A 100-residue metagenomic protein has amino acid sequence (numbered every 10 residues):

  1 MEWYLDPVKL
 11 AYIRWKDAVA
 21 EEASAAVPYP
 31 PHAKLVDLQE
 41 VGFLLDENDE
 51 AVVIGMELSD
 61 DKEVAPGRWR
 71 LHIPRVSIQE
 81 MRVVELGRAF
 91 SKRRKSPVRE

Functional and structural regions predicted by a protein language model:
E2-E100: Conserved RNA-binding domains used in RNP assembly and mRNA/RNA metabolism
